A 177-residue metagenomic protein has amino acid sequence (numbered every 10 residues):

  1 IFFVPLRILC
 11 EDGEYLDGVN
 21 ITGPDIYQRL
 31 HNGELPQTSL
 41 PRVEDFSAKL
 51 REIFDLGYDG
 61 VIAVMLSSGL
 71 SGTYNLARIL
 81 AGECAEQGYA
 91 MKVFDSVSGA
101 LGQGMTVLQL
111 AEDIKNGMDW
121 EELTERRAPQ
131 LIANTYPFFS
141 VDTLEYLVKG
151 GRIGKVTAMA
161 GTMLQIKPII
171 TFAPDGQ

Functional and structural regions predicted by a protein language model:
I1-D45: N-terminal glycine-rich anion-binding loop in soluble enzyme alpha/beta folds
I1-G13, L56, G60, G69-T73 (+2 more regions): Mixed-charge interfacial surface used for oligomerization/domain docking and macromolecular partner engagement
H31-L35, D55, A133: Generic surface-pattern signal
D45-I53, I79-L80: Short, charged beta->alpha transition segments
